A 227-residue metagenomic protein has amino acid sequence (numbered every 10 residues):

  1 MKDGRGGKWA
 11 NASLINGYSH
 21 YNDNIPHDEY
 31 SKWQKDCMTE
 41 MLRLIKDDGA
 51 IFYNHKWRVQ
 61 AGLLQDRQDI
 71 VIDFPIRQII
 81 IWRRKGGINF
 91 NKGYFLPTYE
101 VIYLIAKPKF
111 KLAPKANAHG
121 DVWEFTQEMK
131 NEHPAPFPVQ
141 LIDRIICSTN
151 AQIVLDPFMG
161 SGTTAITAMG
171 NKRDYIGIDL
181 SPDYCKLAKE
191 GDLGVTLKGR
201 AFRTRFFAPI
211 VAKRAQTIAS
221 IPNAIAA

Functional and structural regions predicted by a protein language model:
M1-K186, A226-A227: Core catalytic lobe of class I
E190-A227: S-adenosyl-L-methionine
